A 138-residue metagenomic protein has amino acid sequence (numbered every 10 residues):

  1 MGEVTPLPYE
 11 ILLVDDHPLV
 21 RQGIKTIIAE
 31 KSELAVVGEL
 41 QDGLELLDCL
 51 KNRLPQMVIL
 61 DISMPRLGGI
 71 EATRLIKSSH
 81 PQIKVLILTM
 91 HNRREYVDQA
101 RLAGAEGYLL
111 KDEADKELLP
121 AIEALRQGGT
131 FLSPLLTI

Functional and structural regions predicted by a protein language model:
M1-E10, R126: Non-catalytic signal-transmission and effector/linker regions of two-component phosphorelay proteins
L7-V20, I24-I28, V58: Conserved acidic segment of CheY-like receiver
D15, D61, T89: Active-site residues of response regulator receiver
D42-E45, L67-E71: Acidic catalytic/metal-coordinating carboxylates
D48, I70-Q82: Short amphipathic alpha-helix used as the core "switch/output" element in two-component signaling
R53-I59: Active-site beta3 strand of CheY-like receiver
M64: Receiver (REC) domain active-site loop signature in two-component systems and cognate sites in sensor histidine kinases
E95-L102, G107-I138: Short, flexible helix-to-coil linker/hinge segments that flank and couple to helix-turn-helix
